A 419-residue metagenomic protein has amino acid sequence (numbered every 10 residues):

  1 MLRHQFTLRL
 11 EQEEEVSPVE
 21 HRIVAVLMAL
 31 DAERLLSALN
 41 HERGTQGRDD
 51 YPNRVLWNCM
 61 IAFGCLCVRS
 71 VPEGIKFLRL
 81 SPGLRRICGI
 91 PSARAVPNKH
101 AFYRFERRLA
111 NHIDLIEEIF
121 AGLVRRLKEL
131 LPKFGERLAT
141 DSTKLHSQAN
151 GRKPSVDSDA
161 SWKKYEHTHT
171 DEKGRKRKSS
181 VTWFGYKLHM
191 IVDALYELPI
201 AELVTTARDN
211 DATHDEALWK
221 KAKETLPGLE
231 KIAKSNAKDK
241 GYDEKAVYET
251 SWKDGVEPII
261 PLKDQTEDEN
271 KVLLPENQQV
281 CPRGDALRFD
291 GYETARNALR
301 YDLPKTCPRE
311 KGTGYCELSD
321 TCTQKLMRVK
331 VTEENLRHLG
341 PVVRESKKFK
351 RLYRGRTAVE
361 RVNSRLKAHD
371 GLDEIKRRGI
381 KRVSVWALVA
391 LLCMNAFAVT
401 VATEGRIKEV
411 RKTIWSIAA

Functional and structural regions predicted by a protein language model:
M1-A38, C316, T323, V401-A419: Charged, often Cys/His-bearing segments associated with DNA-binding zinc-finger transcription factors
S17-L66, A101-Y103: Basic, short loop/linker segments at the boundary and entry of helix-turn-helix/winged-helix-like folds
M28, R79, V272-Y301, T332-I380: Short amphipathic alpha-helical "interface-anchor" segments enriched in bulky aromatics
T45-V55, S179-V181, R354, K376-A387: Structural motif
D49-E118, K133, K381: Short, positively charged, Gly/Tyr-enriched micro-motifs that form contact patches at catalytic or ligand/partner
R104-G255, I259-D268: Polybasic low-complexity intrinsically disordered regions
F349-A419: Basic, amphipathic alpha-helical segments enriched in Lys/Arg and hydrophobic/aromatic residues
